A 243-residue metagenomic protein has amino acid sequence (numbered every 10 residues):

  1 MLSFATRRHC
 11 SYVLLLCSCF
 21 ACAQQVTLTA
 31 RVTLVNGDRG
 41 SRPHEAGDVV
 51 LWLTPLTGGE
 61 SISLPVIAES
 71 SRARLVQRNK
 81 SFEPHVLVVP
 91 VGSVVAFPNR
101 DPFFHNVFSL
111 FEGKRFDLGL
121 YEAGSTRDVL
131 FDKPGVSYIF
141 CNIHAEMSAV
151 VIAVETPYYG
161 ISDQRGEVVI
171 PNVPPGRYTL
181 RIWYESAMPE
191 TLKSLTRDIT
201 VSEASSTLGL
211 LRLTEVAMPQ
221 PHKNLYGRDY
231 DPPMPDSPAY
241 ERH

Functional and structural regions predicted by a protein language model:
M1-V13: Bacterial N-terminal signal peptides that target proteins for export
R8, A23-Q24: Intrinsically disordered, low-complexity regions enriched in polar/acidic and amide residues
V13-L14, N36: Residues at secondary-structure transition points
S18-F20: N-terminal signal peptide c-region/cleavage motif recognized by signal peptidases
Q24-H243: Extracytoplasmic copper-binding redox domains, predominantly the cupredoxin/blue-copper superfamily
